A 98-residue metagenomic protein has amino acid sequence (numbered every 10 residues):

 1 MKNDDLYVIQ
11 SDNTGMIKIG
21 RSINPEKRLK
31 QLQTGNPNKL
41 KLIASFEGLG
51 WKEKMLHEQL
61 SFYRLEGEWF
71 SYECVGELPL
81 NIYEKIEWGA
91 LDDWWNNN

Functional and structural regions predicted by a protein language model:
M1-N98: Non-catalytic accessory segments flanking enzymatic or RNA/DNA-binding domains
